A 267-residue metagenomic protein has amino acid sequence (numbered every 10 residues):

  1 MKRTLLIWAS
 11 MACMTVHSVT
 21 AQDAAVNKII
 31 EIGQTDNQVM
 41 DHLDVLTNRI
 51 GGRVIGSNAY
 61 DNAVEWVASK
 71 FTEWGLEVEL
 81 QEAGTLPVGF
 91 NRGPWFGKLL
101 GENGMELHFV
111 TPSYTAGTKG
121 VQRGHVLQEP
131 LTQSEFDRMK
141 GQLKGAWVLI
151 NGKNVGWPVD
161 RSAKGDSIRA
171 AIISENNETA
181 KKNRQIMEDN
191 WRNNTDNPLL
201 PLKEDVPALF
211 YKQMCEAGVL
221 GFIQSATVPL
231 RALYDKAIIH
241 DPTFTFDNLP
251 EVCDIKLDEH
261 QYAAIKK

Functional and structural regions predicted by a protein language model:
M1-D23: Bacterial Sec-dependent N-terminal signal peptides
D23-N27, M40-L43, T47, D61-A68 (+4 more regions): Extracytoplasmic/secreted envelope proteins and their assembly/folding machinery, especially bacterial periplasmic
D23-S57, A83, Y234-I238, P242: N-terminal capping segment at the start of a domain
T35, D44, N48, G52-I186: Noncatalytic luminal/extracellular "stalk/propeptide" segments of secretory-pathway proteins
T72, Y211-G218: Non-catalytic positions within long, well-ordered alpha-helices that form the structural scaffold/packing of enzyme
V148, F222-I223: Hydrophobic residues within beta-strands of alpha/beta enzymes
A163-N177, E216, I223-K256: Surface-exposed loop and adjacent secondary-structure segments within mature catalytic domains
N190-L209: Intrinsically disordered, low-complexity acidic Ser/Thr-rich regulatory segments
